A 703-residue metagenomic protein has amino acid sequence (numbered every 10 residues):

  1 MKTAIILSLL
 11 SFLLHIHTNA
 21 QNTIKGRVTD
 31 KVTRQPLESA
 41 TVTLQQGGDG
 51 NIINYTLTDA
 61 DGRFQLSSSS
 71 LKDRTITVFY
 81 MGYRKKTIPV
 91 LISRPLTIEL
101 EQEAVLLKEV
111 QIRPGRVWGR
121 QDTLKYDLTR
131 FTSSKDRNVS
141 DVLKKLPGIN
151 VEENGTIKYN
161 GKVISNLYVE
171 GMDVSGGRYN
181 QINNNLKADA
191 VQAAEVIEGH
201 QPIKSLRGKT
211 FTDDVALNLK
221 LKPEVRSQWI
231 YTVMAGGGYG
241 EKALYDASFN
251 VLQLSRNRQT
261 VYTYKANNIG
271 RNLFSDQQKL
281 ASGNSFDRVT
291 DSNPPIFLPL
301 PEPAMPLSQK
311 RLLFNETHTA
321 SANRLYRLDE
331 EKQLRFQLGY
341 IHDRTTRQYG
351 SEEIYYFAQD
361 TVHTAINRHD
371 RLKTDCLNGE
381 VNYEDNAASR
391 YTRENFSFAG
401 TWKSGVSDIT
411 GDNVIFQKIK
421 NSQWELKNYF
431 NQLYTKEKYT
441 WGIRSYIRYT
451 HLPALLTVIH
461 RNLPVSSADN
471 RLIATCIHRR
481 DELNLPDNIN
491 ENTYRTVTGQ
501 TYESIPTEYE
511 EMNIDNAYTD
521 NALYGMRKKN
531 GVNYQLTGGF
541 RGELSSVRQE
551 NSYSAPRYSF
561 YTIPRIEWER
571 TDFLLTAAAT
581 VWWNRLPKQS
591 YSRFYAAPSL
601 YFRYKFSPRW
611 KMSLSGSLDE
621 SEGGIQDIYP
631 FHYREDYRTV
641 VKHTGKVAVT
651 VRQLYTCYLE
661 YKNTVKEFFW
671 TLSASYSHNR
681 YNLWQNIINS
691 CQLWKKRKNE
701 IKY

Functional and structural regions predicted by a protein language model:
Q21, D61-R63, R84, P89-R94 (+9 more regions): Membrane-proximal, glycine/serine-rich, low-complexity loop/turn segments characteristic of large bacterial
I24-D30, G62, I98: A short, amphipathic beta-strand motif
V32-Q46: Short, ordered, surface-exposed loop/turn motifs in non-cytosolic proteins
E38, Q65-D73, V90: Short Pro-Gly-centered beta-turn/loop motif in secreted/extracellular proteins
Q46-N51, D73-I88: A short, solvent-exposed loop/turn motif at the edges and junctions of modular extracellular/periplasmic domains
G48-R63: Short, acidic Ser/Thr/Gly-rich low-complexity loop/linker segments typical of extracellular and cell-surface proteins
R207-K209, L273-K279, R347-H363, S404-N413 (+8 more regions): Outer-membrane beta-barrel translocator domains and adjoining extracellular loop/strand segments of Gram-negative
N367, E508, M512, N516-D520 (+3 more regions): Outer membrane beta-barrel strand-and-loop segments of large Gram-negative receptors, especially TonB-dependent
